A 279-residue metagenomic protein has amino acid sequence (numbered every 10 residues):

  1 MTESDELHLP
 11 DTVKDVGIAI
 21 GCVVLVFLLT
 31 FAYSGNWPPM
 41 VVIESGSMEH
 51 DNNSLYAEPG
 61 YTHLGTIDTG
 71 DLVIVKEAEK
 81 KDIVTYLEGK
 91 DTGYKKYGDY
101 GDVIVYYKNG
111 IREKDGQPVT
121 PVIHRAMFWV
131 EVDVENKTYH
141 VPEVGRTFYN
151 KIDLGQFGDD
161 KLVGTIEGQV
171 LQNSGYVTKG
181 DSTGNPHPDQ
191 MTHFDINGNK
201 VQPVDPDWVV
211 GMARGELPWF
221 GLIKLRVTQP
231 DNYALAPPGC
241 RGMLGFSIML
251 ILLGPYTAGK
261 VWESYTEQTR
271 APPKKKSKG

Functional and structural regions predicted by a protein language model:
M1-D5: Short, Lys/Arg-rich, polar N-terminal cytosolic tail immediately upstream of the first transmembrane signal-anchor
E6-D15, P237-G279: Juxtamembrane interface at the cytosolic side of transmembrane helices
P10-Q156: Feature for secretory/organellar precursors and membrane-associated catalytic proteins
I67-V75, D102-Y106, T120-M127, L171-T183 (+3 more regions): Extended, compositionally biased low-complexity polar/Lys-Gly-rich tracts and adjacent boundary/linker regions are
V119, E131, K161-G168: Soluble non-transmembrane domains of integral membrane proteins
G145-G158, T228, F246-L252: Long, low-complexity, polar/charged, intrinsically disordered or flexibly structured peripheral segments
Y149, K224-G239, G245: Short, surface-exposed polybasic-and-hydrophobic patches located at secondary-structure transitions
E167-P230: Extended, hydrophilic extramembrane loops/domains of integral membrane proteins
